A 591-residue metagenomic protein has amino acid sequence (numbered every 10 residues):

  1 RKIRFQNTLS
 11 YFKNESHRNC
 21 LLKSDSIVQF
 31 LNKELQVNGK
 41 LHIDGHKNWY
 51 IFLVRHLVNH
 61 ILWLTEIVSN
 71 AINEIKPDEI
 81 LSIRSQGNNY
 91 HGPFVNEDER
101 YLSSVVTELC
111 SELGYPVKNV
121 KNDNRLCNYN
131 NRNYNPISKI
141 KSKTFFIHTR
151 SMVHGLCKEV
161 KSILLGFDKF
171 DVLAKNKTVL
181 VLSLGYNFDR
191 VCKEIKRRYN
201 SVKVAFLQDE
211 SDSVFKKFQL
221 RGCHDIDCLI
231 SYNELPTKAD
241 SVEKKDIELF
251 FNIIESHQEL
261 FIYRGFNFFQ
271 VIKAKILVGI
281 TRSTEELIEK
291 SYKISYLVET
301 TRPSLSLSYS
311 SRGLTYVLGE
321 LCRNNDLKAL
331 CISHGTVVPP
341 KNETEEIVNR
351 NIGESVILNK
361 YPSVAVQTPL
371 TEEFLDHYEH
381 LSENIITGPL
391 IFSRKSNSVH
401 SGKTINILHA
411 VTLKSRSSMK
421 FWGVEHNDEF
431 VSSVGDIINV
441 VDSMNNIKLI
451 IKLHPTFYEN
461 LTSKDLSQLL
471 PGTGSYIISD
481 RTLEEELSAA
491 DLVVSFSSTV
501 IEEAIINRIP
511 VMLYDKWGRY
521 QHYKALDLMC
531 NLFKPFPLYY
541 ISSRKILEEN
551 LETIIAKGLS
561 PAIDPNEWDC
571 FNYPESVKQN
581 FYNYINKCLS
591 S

Functional and structural regions predicted by a protein language model:
R1-S591: Catalytic-core helical/loop segments in enzymes performing group transfer/polymerization on anionic/lipid-linked
